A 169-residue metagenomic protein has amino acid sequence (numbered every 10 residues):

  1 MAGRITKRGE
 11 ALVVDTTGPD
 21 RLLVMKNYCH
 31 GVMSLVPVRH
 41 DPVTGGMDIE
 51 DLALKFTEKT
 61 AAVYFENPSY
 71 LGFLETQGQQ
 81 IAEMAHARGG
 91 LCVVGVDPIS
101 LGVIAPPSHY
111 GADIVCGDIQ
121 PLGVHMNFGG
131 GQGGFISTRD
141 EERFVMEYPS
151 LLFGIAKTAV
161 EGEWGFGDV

Functional and structural regions predicted by a protein language model:
M1-R8, G134: Conserved beta-loop-alpha segment that forms the PLP phosphate-binding cup at the N-terminus of a helix
I5-E10, K59-A62, M84-G90: Short, surface-exposed connector motifs at secondary-structure boundaries
V13-P68, G72-F73, Q80: PLP-dependent aminotransferase-class I/II
V14, V38-D41, V63-E66, L91-V96 (+4 more regions): Generic beta-strand/beta-sheet core signal
P19-R21, T44-G45, Y70-L74, I99-I104 (+2 more regions): Flexible loop/turn segments at secondary-structure boundaries
Y28, I81, Y110-G111, G130-F135: Short secondary-structure boundary/capping segments
L74-I114: Catalytic PLP-binding core of fold-type I/II PLP enzymes
L122-V169: Active-site C-terminal subdomain of aminotransferase-like
